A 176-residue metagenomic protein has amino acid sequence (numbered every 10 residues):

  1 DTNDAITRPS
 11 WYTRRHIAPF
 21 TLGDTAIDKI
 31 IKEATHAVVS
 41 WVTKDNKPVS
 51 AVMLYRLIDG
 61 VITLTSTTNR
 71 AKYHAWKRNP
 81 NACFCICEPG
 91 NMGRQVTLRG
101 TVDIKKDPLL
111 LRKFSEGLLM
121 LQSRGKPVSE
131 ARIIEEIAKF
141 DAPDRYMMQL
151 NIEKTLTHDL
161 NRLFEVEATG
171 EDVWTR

Functional and structural regions predicted by a protein language model:
D1-L22, R94-R176: Charged, gly/pro-rich active-site loop segments
T13-A37: Short, basic/aromatic recognition patches
G23-A26, V49-A51, N69-A71, I134-E136: A generic local structural motif
D28-K29, H74, A138-F140: Short secondary-structure boundary/capping segments
A34-T68, W76, A82-E88, Q95-L98: Short beta-strand segments
T67-R70, N79-C85, S123-E136: Short acidic (Asp/Glu) patches
R70-K72, N91, F164-E165: Short, surface-exposed beta-strand-loop junctions and turns on beta-sheet-rich folds
